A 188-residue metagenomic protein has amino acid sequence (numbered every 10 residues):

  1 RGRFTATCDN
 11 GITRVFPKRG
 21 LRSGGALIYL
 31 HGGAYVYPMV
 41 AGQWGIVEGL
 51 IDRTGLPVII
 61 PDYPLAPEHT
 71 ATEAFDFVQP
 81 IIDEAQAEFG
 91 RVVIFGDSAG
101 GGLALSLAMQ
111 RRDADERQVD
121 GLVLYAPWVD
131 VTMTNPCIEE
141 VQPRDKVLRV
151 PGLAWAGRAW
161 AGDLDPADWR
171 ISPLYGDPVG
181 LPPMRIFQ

Functional and structural regions predicted by a protein language model:
R1-T7: An N-terminal hydrophobic leader/cap segment in hydrolases
T7-I12, F16-Q188: Alpha/beta-hydrolase superfamily serine-hydrolase fold, recognizing
